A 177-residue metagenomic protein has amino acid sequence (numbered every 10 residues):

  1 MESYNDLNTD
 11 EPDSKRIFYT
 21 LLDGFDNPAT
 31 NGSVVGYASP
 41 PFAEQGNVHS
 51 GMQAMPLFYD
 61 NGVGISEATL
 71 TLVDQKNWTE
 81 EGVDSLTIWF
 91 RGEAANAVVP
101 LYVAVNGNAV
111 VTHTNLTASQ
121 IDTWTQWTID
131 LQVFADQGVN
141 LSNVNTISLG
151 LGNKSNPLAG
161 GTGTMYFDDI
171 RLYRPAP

Functional and structural regions predicted by a protein language model:
M1-P177: Beta-rich carbohydrate-recognition modules and glycan-binding surfaces
